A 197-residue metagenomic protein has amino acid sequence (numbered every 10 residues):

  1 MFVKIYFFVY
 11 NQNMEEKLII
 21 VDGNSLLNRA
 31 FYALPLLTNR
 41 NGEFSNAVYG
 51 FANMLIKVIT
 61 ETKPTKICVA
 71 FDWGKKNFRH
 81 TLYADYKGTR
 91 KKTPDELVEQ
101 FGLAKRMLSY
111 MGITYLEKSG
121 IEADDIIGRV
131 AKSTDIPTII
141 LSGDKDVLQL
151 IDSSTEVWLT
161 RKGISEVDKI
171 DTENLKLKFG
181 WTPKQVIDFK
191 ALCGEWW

Functional and structural regions predicted by a protein language model:
F2, Y10, T38, G88-W197: Extended two-metal-dependent nuclease catalytic cores across DNA- and RNA-processing enzymes
M14-G112, K162: Domain-level signal for Mg2+-assisted phosphodiester chemistry and nucleotide/NA-binding surfaces in nucleic-acid
